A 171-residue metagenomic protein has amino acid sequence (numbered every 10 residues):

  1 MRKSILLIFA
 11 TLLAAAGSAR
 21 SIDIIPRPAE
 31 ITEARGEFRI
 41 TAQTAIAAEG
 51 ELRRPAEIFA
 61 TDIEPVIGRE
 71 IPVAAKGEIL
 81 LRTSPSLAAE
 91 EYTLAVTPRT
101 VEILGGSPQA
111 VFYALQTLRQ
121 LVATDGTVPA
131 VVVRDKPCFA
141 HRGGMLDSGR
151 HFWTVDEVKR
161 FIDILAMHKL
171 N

Functional and structural regions predicted by a protein language model:
M1-S4: Positively charged n-region of N-terminal signal peptides that target proteins for export
L6-L7, G68: Short amphipathic alpha-helical "recognition" segments used for binding
L7-A10, Q43: Intrinsically disordered/low-complexity terminal segments and short unstructured peptides
F9-S18: Hydrophobic h-region of N-terminal signal peptides that target proteins for export in Gram-negative bacteria
R20-R142, D147: Contiguous, structured surface segment used for ligand recognition
F139-A140, G144-N171: Substrate-binding cleft of carbohydrate-active enzyme catalytic domains
